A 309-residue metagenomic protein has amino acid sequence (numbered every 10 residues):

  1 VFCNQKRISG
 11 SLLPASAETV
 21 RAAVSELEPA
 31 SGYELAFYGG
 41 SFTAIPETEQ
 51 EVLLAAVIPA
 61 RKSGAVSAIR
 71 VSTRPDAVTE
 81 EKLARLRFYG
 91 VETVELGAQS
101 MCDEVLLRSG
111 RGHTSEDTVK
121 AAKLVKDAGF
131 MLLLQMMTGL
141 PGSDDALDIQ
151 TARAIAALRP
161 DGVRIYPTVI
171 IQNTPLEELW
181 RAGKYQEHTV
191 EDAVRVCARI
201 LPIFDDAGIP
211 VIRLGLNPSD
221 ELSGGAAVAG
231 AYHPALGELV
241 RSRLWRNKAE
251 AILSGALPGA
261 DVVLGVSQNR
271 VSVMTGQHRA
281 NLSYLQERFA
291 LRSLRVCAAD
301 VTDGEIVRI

Functional and structural regions predicted by a protein language model:
V1-R7: Local cysteine-cluster metal-coordination motifs and their immediate loop/turn environment, predominantly Fe-S cluster
I8, S25, P29, A157-P160 (+2 more regions): Generic secondary-structure signature for well-ordered alpha-helical cores
I8-R21, G39-T168, Q172-D192: Conserved non-cysteine loop/helix-boundary elements of the Radical SAM core domain that shape
A23-S41: Short Fe-S-cluster ligation motifs
E28-S31, K62-A65, S254-V262: Short, glycine- and charge-enriched coil/turn segments that flank and shape catalytic ligand pockets
Y33, S67, E92, D161 (+2 more regions): Short acidic/polar active-site loop segments enriched in Thr and Asp
P175, A182-I309: Auxiliary Fe-S-binding modules of radical SAM enzymes
